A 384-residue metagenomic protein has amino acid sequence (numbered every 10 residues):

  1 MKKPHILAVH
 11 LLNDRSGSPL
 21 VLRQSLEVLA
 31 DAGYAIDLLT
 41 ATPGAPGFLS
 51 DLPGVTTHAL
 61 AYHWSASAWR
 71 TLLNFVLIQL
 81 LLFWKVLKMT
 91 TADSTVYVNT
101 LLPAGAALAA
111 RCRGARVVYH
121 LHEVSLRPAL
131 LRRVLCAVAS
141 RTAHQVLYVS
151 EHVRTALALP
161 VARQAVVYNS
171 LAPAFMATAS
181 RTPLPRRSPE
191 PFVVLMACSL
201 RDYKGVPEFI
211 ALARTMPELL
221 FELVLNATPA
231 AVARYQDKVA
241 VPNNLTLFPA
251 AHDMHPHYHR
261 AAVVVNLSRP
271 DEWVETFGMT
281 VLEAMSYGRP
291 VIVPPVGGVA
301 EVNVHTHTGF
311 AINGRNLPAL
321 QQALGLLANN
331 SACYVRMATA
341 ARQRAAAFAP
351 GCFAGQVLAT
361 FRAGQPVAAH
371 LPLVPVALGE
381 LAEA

Functional and structural regions predicted by a protein language model:
G17-Q24, F192, R201-T215, M279: A conserved mid-protein helix/loop that constitutes part of the nucleotide-sugar donor-binding site
L39-G44, A197, R201, F221-R234: Glycosyltransferase donor-sugar binding loop
P46-G47, Q79-L82, T95-R113, L126-A129: An aromatic- and histidine-rich active-site surface loop
H259-V274, R289: Acidic donor-binding loop of glycosyltransferase active sites
S268-L282, A300-E301: Nucleotide-sugar-dependent
P290-V293, N303: Short hydrophobic beta-strand element within catalytic cores of glycosyltransferases and related nucleotide-activated
H305-T306, F310-P318, L326-S331, A346: Conserved acidic donor-binding segment of nucleotide-sugar-dependent glycosyltransferases
L326, C333-A347, A359: A short, well-ordered alpha-helix in the C-terminal region of glycosyltransferases
